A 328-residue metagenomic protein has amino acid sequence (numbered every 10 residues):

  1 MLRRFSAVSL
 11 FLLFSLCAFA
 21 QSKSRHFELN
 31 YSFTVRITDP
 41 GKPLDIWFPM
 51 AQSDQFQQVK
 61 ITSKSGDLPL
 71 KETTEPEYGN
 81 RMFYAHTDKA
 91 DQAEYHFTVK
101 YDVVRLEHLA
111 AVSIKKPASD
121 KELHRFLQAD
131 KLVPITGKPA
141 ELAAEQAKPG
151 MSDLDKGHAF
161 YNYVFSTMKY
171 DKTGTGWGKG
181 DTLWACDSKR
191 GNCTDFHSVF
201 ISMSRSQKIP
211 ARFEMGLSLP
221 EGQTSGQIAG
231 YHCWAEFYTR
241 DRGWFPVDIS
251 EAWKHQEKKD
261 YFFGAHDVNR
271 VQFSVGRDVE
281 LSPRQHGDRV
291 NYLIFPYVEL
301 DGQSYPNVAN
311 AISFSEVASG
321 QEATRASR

Functional and structural regions predicted by a protein language model:
M1-R4: Positively charged n-region of N-terminal signal peptides that target proteins for export
S6-C17: Bacterial N-terminal signal peptides
A20-H108: Intrinsically disordered, low-complexity N-terminal segments that are enriched in acidic
D39, A51-Q55, V104, A144-K148 (+4 more regions): Sec-exported extracytoplasmic/periplasmic mature domains
E75, H96-D187: Acidic low-complexity segments
K156-F160, K189-S204: Active-site nucleophilic cysteine motif
S198-H286: Hydrophobic/aromatic-rich core segments of domains that either
F262, H266-R328: Low-complexity, Gly/Ser/Thr/Pro-rich intrinsically disordered linker/tail segments
